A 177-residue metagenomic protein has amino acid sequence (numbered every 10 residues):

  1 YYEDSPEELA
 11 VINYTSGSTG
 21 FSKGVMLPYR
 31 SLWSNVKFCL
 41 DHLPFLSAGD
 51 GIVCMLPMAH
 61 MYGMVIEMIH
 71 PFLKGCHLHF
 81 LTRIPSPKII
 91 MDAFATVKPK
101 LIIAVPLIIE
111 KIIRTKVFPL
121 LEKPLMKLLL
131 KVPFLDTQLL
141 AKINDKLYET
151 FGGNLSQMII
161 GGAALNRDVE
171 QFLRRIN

Functional and structural regions predicted by a protein language model:
Y1-E3, V132-E170: Alpha-helix-centered segments that form part of catalytic cores
Y1-Y14, F21, F45-G51: Conserved pre-ATP/AMP-binding loop-to-beta segment of ANL
E3, M26, I103: Short aromatic/basic micro-patch
A10-V36: Conserved AMP-binding A3 loop
G17-S18, G75, G162: Conserved G/P- and acidic residue-centered "switch" motifs that form tight phosphate/ATP-binding loops in soluble
T19, I112, D168: Glycine/Thr-rich phosphate-binding loops of Rossmann-like dinucleotide-binding domains
W33-G51, M58-D145, N154, R175-I176: Conserved AMP-binding/adenylation subdomain of ANL enzymes
